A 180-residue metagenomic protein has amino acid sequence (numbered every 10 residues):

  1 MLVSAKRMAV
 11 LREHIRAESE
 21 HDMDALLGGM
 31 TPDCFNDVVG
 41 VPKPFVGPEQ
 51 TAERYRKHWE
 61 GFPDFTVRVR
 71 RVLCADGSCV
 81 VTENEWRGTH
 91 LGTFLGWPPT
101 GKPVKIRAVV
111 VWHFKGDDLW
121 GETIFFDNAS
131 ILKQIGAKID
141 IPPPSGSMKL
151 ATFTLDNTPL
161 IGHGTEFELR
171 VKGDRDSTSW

Functional and structural regions predicted by a protein language model:
M1-W180: C-terminal and inter-domain tail/linker signature
